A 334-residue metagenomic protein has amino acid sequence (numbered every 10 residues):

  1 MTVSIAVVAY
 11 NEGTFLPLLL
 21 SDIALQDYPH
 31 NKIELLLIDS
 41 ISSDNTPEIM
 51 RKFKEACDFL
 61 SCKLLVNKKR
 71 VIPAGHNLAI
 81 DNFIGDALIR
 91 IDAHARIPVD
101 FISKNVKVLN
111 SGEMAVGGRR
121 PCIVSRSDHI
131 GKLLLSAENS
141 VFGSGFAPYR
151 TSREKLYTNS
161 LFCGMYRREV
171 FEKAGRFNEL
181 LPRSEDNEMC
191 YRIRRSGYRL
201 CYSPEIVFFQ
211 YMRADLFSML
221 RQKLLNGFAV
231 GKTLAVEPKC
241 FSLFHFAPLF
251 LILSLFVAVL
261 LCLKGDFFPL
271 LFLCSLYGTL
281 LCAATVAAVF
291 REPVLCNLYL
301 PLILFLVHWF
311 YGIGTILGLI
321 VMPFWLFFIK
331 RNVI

Functional and structural regions predicted by a protein language model:
T2-S4, E34, E188: Cell-envelope/extracellular polymer assembly enzymes that use nucleotide-activated donors
S21-K32: Short, acidic, metal-binding catalytic loop of nucleotide-sugar glycosyltransferases
D39-E48, D92-R96: A conserved acidic beta->alpha catalytic loop
V66-F83, K104, L161: Glycine-rich, basic loop-to-helix element that forms the pyrophosphate-binding segment of sugar-nucleotide handling
L88: Short aromatic/hydrophobic "clamp" motif used to bind/position activated sugar donors
V99-K132, V207: Conserved donor NDP-sugar-binding/catalytic core segment of glycosyltransferases
V124, E172, N178-F241: Catalytic donor/gating beta->alpha subdomain of glycosyltransferases that bind UDP-sugars
F209-V321, R331-I334: Active-site-adjacent helix/loop segment of glycosyltransferases that harbors family-specific signature motifs
